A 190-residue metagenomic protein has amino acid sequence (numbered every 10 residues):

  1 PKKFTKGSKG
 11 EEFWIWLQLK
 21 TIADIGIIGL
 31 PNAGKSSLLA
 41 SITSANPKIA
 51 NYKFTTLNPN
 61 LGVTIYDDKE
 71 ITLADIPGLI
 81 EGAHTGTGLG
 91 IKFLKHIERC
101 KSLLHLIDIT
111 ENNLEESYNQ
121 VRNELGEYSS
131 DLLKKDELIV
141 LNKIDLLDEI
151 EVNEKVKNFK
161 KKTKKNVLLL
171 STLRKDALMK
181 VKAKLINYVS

Functional and structural regions predicted by a protein language model:
P1-T5: Conserved nucleotide-binding/hydrolysis modules and their immediate coupling elements across P-loop/ASCE NTPase motors
K9, F13-I25, A40-S190: Helix-rich effector regions associated with P-loop NTPase G domains
I28: The feature captures the beta-strand-to-loop junction immediately N-terminal to the Walker
K35: Conserved lysine of the Walker
